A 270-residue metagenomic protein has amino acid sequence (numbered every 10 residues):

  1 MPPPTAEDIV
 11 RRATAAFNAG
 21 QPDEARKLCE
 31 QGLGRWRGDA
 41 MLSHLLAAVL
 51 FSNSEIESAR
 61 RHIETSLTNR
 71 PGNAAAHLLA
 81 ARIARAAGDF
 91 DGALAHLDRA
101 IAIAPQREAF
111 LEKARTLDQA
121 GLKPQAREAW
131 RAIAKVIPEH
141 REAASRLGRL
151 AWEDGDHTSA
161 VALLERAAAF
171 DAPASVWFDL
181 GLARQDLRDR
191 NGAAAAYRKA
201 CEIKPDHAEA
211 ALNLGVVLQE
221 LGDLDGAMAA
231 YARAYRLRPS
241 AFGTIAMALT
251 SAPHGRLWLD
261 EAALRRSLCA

Functional and structural regions predicted by a protein language model:
E7, M41, A75, E108-A109 (+4 more regions): Start-of-helix register in tetratricopeptide repeats
T14, A48, R82, R115 (+4 more regions): Residue-level recognition of tetratricopeptide repeat
F17, F51, L78, R85 (+5 more regions): Position-specific recognition of the canonical hydrophobic site in helix A of tetratricopeptide repeat
R35, N69, A102-I103, V136 (+3 more regions): Structural marker of alpha-solenoid helical repeat scaffolds
L45, L79, E112, R146 (+3 more regions): Canonical tetratricopeptide repeat
